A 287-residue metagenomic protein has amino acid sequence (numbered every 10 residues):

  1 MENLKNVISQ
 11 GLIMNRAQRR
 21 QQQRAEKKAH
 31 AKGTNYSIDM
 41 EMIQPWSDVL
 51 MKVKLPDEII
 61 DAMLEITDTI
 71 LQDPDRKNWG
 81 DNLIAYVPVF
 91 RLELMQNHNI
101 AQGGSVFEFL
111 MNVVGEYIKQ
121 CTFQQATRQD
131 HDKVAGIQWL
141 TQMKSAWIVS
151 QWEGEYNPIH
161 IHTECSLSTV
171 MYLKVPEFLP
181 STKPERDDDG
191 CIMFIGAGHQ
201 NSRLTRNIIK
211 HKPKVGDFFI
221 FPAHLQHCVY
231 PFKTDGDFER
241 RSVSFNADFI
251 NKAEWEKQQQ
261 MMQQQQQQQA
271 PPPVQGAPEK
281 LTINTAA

Functional and structural regions predicted by a protein language model:
E2-K5, R16: N-terminal acidic, proline/glycine-rich, low-complexity intrinsically disordered segments
G11-K27: Short acidic, low-complexity intrinsically disordered linear motifs used for protein-protein interactions
A29-G136, G154-N157: Non-heme Fe(II)/2-oxoglutarate
W46-L50, S166-S168, R240: Short hydrophobic/aromatic beta-strand or adjacent loop that forms the aromatic wall/cage of a ligand/substrate-binding
F123, T127, F178-T182, E256: Short, solvent-exposed secondary-structure capping/transition elements
L140-I220, Y230, D237, N246 (+1 more regions): Catalytic core of non-heme Fe(II) oxygenases with the double-stranded beta-helix
Q200-A287: Catalytic core of Fe(II)/2-oxoglutarate
